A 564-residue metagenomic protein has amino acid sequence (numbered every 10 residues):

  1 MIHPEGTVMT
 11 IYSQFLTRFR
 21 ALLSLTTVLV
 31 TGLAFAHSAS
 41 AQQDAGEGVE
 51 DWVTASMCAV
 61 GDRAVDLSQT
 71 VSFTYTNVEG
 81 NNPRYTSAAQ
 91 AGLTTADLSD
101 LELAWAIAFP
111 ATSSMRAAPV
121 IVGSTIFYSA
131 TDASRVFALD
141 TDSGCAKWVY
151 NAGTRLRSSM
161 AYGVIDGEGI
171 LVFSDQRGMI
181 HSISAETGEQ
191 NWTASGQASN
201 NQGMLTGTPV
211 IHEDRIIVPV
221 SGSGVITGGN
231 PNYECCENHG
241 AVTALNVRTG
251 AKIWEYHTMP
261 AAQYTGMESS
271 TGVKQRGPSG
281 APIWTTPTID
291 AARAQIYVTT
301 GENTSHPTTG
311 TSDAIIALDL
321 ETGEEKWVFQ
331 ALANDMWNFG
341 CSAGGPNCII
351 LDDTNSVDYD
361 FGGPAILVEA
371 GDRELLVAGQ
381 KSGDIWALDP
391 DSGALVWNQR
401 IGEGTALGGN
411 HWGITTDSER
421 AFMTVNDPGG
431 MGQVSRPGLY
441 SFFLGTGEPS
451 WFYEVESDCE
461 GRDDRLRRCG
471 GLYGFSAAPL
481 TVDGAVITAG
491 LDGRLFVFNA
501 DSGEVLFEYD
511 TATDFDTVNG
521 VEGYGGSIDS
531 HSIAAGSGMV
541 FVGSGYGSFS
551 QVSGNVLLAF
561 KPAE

Functional and structural regions predicted by a protein language model:
T10-L25: Bacterial N-terminal signal peptides that target proteins for export
L22-A34: Bacterial N-terminal signal peptides
Q43-L103, T258, Q263: Blade/loop signatures of beta-propeller domains
T70-G80, T112-R135, G153-I180, Q202-E234 (+9 more regions): Repeat-blade elements of multi-bladed beta-propeller folds
I107-F109, S195-N200, I253-G277, K326-S356 (+3 more regions): Surface-exposed loop and turn segments in beta-propeller and other repeat-based domains that flank or scaffold
A138, S182, A244, A317 (+5 more regions): Conserved blade-register residue in beta-propeller folds
D140-S143, S184-T187, N246-T249, L320-T322 (+4 more regions): Short loop/turn segments that connect beta-strands within beta-propeller blades
N238-A251, T311-E324, R436-G447, G554-A563: Beta-propeller blade signature
